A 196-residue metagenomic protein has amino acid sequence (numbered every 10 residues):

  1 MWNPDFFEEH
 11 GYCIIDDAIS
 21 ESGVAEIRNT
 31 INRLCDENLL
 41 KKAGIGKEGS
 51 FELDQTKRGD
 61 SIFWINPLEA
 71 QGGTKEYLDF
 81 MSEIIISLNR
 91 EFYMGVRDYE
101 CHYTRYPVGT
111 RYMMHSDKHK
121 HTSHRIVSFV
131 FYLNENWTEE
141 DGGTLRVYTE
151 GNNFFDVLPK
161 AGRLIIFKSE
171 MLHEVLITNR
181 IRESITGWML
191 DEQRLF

Functional and structural regions predicted by a protein language model:
M1-R90: Non-heme Fe(II)/2-oxoglutarate
Y12, D98-E100, G109, I126-V130 (+2 more regions): Extracellular structured ligand-interaction cores
G23-A25, V108-Y112, E174-V175, R194-F196: Short catalytic/ligand-binding loop motif for oxyanion handling, primarily in non-cytosolic enzymes, centered on
R90-V96, K118-S123: Short, conserved, surface-exposed binding loops centered on an aromatic residue
M94-H102, D141: A short coil-to-beta-strand element that immediately follows conserved catalytic motifs
Y103-T122: Conserved short histidine dyad/triad with adjacent acidic residue
H119-K120, R125, N134-F196: Catalytic core of Fe(II)/2-oxoglutarate
